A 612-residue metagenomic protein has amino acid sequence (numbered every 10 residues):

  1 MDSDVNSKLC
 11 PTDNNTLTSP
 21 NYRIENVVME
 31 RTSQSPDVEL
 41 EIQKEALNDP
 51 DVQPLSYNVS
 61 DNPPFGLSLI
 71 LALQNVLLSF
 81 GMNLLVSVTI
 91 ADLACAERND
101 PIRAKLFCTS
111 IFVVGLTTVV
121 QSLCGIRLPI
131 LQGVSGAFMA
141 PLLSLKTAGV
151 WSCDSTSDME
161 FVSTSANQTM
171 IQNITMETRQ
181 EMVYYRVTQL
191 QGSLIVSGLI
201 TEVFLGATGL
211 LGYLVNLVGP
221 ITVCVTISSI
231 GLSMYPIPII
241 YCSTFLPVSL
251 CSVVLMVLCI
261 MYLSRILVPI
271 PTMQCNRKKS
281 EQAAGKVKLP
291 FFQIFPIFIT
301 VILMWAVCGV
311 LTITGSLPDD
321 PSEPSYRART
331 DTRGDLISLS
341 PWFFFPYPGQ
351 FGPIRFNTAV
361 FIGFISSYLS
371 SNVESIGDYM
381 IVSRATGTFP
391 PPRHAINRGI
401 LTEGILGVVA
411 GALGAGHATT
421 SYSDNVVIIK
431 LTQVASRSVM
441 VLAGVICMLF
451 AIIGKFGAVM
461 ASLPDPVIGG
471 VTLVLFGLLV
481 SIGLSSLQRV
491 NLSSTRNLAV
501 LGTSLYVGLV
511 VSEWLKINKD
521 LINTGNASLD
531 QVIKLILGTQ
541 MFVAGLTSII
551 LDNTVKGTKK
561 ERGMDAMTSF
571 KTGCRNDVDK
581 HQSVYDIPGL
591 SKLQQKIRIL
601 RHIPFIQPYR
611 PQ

Functional and structural regions predicted by a protein language model:
M1-D4, R610-Q612: A positional/structural detector of protein chain ends, strongest at the extreme C-terminus and weakly at the extreme
D2-D4, L9-D13, L17-S110, F292-Q293 (+2 more regions): Helix-loop-helix hairpins and the membrane-proximal interhelical loops of multi-pass alpha-helical transport proteins
D2-T32, T147-W151, S155-M170, I174-G315 (+1 more regions): Membrane-embedded alpha-helical modules
N26-S56, R562-Q612: Non-transmembrane, juxtamembrane loop and terminal tail segments of multi-pass eukaryotic membrane proteins
K44-N62, L71, N75, M82 (+4 more regions): Helix-loop-helix junctions within the multi-pass membrane cores of secondary transporters/permeases
R98-N99, L106, Q121, G136 (+8 more regions): Short, structured coil/loop segments at alpha-helix boundaries
P129, S366, G454, P588-S591 (+1 more regions): Proline-rich low-complexity regions
L303, C308-L475, L479-N497, W514-L529 (+2 more regions): Membrane-interfacial loop- and helix-cap regions that link adjacent transmembrane helices in polytopic membrane proteins
